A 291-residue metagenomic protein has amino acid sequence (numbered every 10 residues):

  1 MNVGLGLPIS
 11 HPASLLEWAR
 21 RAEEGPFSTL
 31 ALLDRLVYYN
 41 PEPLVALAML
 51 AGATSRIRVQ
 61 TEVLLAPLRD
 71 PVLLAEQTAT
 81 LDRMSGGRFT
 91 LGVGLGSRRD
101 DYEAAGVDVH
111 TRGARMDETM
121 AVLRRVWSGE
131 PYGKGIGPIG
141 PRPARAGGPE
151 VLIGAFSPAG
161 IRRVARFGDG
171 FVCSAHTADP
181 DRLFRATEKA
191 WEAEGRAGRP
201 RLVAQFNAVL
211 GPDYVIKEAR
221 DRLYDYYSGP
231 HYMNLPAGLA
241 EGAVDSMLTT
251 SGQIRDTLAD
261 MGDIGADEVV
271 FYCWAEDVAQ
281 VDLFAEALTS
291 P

Functional and structural regions predicted by a protein language model:
M1-P291: Active-site-adjacent structural elements that line small-molecule/cofactor binding pockets in enzymes
